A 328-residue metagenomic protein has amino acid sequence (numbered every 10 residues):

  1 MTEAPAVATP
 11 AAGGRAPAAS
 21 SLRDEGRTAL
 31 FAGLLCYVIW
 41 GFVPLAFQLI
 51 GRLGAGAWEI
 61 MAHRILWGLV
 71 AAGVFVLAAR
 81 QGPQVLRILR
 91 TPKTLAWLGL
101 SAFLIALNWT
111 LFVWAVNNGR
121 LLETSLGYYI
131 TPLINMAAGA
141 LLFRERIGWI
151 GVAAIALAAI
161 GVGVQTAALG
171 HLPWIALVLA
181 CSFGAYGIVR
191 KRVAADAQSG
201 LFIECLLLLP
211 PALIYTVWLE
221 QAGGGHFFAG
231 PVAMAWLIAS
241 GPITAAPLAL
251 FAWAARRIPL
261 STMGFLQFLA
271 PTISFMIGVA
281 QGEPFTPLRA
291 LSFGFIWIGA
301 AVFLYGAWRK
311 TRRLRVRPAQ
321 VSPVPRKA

Functional and structural regions predicted by a protein language model:
T2-A11, A55-L107, S182, I203-L219: Transmembrane alpha-helices of multi-pass small-molecule transport proteins
T2-G14, I65, L172, F268-A328: C-terminal-most transmembrane helix of multi-pass membrane proteins
T28-C36, P83-L107, W174-V178, G225-A246 (+1 more regions): Loop-to-transmembrane-helix transition segments
Q48-L49, A55-W58, A72, T166-F227 (+1 more regions): Transmembrane alpha-helical segments that form core, pore/gating elements of small-molecule transporters/exporters
R52-E59, T110-G127, A249-L266, E283-P284: Structural motif at transmembrane-helix junctions in multi-pass transporters
L69-R90, L157-H171, L208-A233, F275-F285 (+1 more regions): Membrane-interface helix-cap regions at the ends of transmembrane helices in multi-pass membrane proteins
W114-N117, T131-I150, T272-L291: C-terminal transmembrane-helix exit sites in multi-pass transporters
L126-I130, A195-L207, A245-A280: Helix-helix packing/entry segments at the starts of transmembrane helices
